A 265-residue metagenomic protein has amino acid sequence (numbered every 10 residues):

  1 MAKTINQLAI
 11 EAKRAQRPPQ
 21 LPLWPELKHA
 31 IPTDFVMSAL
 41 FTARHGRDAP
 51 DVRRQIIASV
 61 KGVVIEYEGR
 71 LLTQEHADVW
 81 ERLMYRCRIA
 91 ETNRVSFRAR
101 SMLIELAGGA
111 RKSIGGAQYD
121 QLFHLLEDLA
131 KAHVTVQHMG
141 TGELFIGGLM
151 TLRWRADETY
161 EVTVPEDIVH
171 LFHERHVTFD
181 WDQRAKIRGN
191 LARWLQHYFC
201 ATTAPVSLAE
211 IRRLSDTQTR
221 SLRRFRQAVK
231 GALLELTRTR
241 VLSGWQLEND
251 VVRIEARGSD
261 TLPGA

Functional and structural regions predicted by a protein language model:
M1-A265: Charged, alpha-helix-forming regions
